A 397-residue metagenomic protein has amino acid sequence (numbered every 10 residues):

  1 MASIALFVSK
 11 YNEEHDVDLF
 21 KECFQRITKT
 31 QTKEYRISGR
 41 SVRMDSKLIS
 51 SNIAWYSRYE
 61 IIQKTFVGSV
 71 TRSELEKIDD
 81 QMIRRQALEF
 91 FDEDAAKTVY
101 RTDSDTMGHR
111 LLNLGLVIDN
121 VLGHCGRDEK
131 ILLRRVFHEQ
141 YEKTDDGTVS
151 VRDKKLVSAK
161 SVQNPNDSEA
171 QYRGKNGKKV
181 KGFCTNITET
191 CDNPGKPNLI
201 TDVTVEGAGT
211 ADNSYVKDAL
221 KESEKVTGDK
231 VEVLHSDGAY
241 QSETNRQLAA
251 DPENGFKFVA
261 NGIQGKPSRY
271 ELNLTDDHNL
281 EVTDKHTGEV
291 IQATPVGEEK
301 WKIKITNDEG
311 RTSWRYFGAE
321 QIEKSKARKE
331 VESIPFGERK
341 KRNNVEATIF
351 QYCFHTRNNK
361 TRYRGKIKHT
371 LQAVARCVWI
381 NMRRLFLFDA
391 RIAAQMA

Functional and structural regions predicted by a protein language model:
A2-A397: Anion-binding and metal-coordination hotspots
